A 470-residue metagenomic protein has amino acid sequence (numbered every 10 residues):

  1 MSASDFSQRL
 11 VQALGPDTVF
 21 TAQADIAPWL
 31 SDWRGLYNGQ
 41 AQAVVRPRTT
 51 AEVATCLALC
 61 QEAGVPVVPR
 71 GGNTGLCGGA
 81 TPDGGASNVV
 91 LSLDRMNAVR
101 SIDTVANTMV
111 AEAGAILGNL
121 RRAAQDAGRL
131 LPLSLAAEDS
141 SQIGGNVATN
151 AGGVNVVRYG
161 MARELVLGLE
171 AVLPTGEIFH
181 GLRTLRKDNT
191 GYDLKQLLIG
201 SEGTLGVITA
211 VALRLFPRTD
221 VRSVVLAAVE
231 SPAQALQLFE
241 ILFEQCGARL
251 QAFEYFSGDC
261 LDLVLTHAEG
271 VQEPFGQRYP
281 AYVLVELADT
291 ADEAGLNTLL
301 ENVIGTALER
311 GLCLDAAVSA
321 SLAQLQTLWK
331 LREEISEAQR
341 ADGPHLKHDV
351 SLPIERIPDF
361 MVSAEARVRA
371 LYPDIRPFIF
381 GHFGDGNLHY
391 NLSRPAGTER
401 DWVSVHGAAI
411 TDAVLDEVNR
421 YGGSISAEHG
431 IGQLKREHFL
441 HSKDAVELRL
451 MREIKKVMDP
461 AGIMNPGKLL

Functional and structural regions predicted by a protein language model:
M1-A58, G75-N107, C260-Q272, S321-D349 (+1 more regions): N-terminal flexible segment immediately upstream of the FAD-binding catalytic core in FAD-dependent oxidoreductases
M1-W33, E62-V65, T306-A323, R420-I425 (+1 more regions): N-terminal accessory segments
Q23-I26, P217, L226-V229, L236-V405 (+2 more regions): C-terminal substrate-recognition/cap domain of FAD-linked oxidoreductases
G71-N73, A136, G258, G430: Short, ordered loop/turn segments at secondary-structure junctions
A98-E254, M464: FAD-binding subdomain of flavoenzyme oxidoreductases
T104-N107, T398-R400, L434-L440: Short beta-alpha connecting loops at secondary-structure transitions that line or flank enzyme active sites
E177, R436-L470: Activity-critical C-terminal alpha-helical subdomain
